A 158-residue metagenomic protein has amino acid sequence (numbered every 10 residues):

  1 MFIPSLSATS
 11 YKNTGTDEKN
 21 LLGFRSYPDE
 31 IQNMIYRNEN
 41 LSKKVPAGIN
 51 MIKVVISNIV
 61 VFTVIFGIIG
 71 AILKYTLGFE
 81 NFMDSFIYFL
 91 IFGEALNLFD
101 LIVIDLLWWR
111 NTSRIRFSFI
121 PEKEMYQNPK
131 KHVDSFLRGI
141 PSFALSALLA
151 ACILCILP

Functional and structural regions predicted by a protein language model:
M1-P158: Juxtamembrane/disordered regions of integral membrane proteins
